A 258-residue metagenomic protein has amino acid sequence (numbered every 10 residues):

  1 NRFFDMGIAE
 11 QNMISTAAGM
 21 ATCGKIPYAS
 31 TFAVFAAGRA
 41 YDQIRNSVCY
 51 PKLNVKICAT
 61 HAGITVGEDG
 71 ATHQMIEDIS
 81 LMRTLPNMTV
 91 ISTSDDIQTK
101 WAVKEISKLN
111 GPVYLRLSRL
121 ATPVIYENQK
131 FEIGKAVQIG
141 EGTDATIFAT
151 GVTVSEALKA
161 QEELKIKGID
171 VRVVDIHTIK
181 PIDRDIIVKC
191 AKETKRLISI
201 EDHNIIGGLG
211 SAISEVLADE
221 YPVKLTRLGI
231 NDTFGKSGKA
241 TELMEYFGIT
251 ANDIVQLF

Functional and structural regions predicted by a protein language model:
N1-R116, A121, A251-D253: Thiamine diphosphate
V66-G67, S118-F258: Thiamine diphosphate
